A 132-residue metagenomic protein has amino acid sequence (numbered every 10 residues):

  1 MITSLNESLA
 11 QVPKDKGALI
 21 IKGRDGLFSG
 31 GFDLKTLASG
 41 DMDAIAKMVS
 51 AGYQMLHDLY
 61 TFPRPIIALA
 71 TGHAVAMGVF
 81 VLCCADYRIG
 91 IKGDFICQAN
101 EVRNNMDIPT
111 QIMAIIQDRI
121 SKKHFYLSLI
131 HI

Functional and structural regions predicted by a protein language model:
M1-K22, H57: Conserved CoA-thioester-binding segment of acyl-CoA-metabolizing enzymes
S8, A51-F62: Catalytic-core regions built around general acid/base machinery
D15, G23-M55: Glycine- (often His-adjacent) and acidic-residue-rich active-site loop that binds/positions the CoA thioester
K16, P63, A85-D86: Short, well-ordered alpha-helix to beta-strand connector turns
I21, D33, V81-C83: Hydrophobic/aromatic residues within transmembrane alpha-helices of multi-pass small-molecule transporters
M55, V75-L127: CoA-thioester-processing core
P63-G72: A short, small-residue-rich loop immediately preceding and capping a beta-strand
I130-I132: Conserved small/polar residues in nucleotide/adenosyl-binding loops
